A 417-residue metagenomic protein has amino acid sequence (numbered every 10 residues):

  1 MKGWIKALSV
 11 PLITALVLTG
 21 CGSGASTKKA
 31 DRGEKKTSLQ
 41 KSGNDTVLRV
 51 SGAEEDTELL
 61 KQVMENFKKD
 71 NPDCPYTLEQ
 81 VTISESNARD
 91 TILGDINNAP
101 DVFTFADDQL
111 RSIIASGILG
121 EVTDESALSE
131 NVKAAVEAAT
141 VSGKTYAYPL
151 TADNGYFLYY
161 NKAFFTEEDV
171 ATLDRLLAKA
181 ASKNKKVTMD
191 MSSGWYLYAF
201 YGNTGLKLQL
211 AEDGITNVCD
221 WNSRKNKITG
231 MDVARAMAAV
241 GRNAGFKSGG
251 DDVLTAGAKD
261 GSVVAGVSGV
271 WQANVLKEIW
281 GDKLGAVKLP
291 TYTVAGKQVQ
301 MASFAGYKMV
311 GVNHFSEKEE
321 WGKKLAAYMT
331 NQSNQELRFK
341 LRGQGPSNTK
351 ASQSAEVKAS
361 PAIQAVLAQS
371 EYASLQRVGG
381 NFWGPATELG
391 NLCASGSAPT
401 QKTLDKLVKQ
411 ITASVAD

Functional and structural regions predicted by a protein language model:
W4-V10, T14-L16, C21-Q109, A413-D417: Conserved N-terminal structural module of periplasmic/extracytoplasmic solute-binding proteins
L59, V63, T229-A236, E317-M329 (+2 more regions): Short amphipathic alpha-helical coupling segments at ligand-binding clamshell hinges and other catalytic/signaling
L93-G94, N98-D101, L128-Y160, K185-M189 (+2 more regions): A structural signal for short loop-to-beta-strand junctions that line the ligand-binding cleft of periplasmic/secreted
D107-Y156, E168, D174, A286-V287: Hinge/lid segment of periplasmic solute-binding proteins
Y146-L150, Y156, L176-N222: Extracytoplasmic/periplasmic solute-binding protein
T216-G249: Glycine-centered hinge/linker elements that transmit conformational signals in sensory and ligand-binding systems
E278-L341: Extracytoplasmic/periplasmic substrate-recognition and gating elements
F304, F339-G345, K358-D417: C-terminal capping/gating helix-and-loop segments adjacent to ligand/active sites or protein-protein/ligand interfaces
